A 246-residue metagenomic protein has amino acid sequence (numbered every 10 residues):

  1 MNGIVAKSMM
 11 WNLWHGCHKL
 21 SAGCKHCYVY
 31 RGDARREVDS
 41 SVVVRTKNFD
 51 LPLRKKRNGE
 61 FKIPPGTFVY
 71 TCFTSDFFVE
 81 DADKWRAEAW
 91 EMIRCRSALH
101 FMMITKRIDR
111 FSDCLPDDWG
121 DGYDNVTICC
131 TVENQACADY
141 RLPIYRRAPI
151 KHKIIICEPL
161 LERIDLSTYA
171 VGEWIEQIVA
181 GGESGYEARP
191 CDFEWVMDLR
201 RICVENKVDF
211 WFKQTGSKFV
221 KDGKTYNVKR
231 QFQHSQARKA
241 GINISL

Functional and structural regions predicted by a protein language model:
M1-H15, L161, S167-L246: Auxiliary Fe-S-binding modules of radical SAM enzymes
M1-S21, K25-V126, Q135, I164-I175 (+1 more regions): Conserved Radical SAM active-site core
C24, T71, M103, Y145 (+3 more regions): Conserved, mostly hydrophobic/aromatic
T74-D76, K106-I108, T131-Q135, E158-L160 (+2 more regions): Active-site beta-loop-alpha junctions enriched in small/polar residues
W85-A89, R141-I144, W195-L199: A general structural detector for well-ordered alpha-helical segments in enzyme core domains, enriched
R94-S97, P149, M197, V204: Anion (oxyanion) recognition and catalysis
H100, T127, H152-I154, D209: Proline-centered loop/turn at the N-terminus of a beta-strand
Y123, C130-A138, P143-Q177, G182: Histidine/lysine/aspartate-rich catalytic loop segments that bind and position anionic ligands
